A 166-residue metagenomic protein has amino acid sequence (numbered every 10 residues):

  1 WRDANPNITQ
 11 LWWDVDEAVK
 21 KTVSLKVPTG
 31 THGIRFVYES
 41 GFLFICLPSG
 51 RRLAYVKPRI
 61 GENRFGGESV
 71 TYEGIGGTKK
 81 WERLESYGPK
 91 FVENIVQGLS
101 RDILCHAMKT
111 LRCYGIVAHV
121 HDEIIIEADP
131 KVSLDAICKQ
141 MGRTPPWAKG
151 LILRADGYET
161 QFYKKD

Functional and structural regions predicted by a protein language model:
W1-D166: Conserved catalytic core of nucleotide polymerization and phosphodiester-bond processing enzymes
